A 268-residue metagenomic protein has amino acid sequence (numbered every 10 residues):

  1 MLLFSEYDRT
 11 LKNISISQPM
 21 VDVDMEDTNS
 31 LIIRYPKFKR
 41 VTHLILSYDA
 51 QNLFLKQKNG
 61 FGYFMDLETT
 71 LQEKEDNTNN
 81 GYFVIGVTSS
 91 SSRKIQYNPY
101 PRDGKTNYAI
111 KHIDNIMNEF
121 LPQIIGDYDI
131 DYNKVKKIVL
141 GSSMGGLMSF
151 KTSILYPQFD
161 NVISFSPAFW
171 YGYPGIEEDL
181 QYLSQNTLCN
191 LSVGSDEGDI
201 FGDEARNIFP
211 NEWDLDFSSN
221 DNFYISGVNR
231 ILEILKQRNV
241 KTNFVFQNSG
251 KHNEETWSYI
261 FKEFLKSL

Functional and structural regions predicted by a protein language model:
M1-L268: Non-catalytic cap/lid and distal C-terminal segments of serine-dependent acyl enzymes
